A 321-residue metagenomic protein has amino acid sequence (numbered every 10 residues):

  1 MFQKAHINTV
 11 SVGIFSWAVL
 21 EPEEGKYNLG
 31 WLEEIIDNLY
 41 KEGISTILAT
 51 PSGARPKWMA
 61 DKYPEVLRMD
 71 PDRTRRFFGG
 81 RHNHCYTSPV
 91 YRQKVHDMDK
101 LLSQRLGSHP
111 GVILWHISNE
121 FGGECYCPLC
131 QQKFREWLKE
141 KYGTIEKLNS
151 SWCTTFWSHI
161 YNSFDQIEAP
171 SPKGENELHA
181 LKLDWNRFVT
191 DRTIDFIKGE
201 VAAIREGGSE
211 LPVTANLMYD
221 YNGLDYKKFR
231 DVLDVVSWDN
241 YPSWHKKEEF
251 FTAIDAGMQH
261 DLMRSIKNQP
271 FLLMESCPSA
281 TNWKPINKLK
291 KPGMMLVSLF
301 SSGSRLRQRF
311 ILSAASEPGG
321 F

Functional and structural regions predicted by a protein language model:
F2, V10, L39, L102 (+7 more regions): Conserved, mostly hydrophobic/aromatic
F2-R76, K100-S103, G107, I197-G208 (+1 more regions): Aromatic-lined substrate-binding rim segments of carbohydrate-active enzymes
H6-N8, Y40-T46, S108-I113, G208-P212 (+3 more regions): Short, well-ordered coil/turn segments that N-cap beta-strands
S11-S16, A49-W58, I113-G122, L217-N222 (+2 more regions): Short, solvent-exposed turn/loop segments enriched in Gly/Ser/Thr/Pro and often Arg
G25-W31, P89-D97, I254, I286-K291: Glycine-rich anion/phosphate-binding loops
W58-D61, C125-C130, G319-F321: Short aromatic-enriched loop/helix-cap "lid" or pocket-rim segments at secondary-structure transitions that line
D72, R76-V235, D239-A256: Polysaccharide-binding and catalytic clefts of secreted carbohydrate-active enzymes
F77, T214-F321: Hydrophobic targeting/anchoring helices
